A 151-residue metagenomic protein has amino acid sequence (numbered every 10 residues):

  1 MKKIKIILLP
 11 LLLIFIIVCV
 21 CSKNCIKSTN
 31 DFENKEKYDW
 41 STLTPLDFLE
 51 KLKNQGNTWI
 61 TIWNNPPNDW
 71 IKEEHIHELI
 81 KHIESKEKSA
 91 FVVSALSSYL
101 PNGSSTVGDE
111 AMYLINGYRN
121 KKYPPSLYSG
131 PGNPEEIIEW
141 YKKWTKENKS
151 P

Functional and structural regions predicted by a protein language model:
M1-N30: Bacterial Sec-dependent N-terminal signal peptides
N24-P151: Extended repeat-based scaffolds of very large eukaryotic assembly and lipid-transport proteins
